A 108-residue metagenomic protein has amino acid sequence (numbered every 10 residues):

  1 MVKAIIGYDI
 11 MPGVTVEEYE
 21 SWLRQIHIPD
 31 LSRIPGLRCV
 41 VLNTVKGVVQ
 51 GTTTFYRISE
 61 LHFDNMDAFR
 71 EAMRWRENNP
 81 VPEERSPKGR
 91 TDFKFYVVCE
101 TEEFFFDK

Functional and structural regions predicted by a protein language model:
M1-K108: Macromolecular interaction modules
